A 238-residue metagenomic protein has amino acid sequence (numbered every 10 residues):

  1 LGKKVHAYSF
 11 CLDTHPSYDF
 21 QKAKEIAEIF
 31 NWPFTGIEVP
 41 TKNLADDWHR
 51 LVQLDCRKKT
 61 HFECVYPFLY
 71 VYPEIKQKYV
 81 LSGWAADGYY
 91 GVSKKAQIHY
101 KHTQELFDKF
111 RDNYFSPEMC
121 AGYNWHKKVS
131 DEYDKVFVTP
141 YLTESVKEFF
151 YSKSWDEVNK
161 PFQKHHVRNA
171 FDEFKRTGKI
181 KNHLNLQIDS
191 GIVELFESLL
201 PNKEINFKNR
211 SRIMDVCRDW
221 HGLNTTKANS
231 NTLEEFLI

Functional and structural regions predicted by a protein language model:
L1-F174, Q187, G191-L199, L233-L237: ATP-dependent adenylate-handling active sites, centered on carboxylate activation for C-N bond formation
F174-I238: Peripheral terminal appendages
